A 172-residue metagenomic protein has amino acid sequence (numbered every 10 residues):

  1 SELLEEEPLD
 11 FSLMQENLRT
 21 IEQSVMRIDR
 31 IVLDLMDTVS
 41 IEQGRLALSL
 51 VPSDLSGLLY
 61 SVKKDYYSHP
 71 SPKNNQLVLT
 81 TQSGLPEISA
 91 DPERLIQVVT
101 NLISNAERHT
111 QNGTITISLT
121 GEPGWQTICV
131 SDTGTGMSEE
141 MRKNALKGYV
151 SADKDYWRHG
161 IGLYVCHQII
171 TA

Functional and structural regions predicted by a protein language model:
S1-F11: Conserved C-terminal segment of the DHp
Q23-I28: Short alpha-helical segment of the dimerization/phosphotransfer core of two-component systems
V39-L50: Helix-loop junction within the histidine kinase core
S49-D54, Q76-P86: Conserved catalytic submotifs in the C-terminal HATPase_c
A106-E107: Short helix-loop "hinge" at the ATP-lid/N-box region of the Bergerat-fold HATPase_c
M137-Y149: Short conserved segment of the HATPase_c
G162, C166: Short alpha-helical Gxxx[C/S/T] motif in the catalytic ATP-binding
I170-T171: Detector for a conserved hydrophobic position within an alpha-helical segment of the HATPase_c
